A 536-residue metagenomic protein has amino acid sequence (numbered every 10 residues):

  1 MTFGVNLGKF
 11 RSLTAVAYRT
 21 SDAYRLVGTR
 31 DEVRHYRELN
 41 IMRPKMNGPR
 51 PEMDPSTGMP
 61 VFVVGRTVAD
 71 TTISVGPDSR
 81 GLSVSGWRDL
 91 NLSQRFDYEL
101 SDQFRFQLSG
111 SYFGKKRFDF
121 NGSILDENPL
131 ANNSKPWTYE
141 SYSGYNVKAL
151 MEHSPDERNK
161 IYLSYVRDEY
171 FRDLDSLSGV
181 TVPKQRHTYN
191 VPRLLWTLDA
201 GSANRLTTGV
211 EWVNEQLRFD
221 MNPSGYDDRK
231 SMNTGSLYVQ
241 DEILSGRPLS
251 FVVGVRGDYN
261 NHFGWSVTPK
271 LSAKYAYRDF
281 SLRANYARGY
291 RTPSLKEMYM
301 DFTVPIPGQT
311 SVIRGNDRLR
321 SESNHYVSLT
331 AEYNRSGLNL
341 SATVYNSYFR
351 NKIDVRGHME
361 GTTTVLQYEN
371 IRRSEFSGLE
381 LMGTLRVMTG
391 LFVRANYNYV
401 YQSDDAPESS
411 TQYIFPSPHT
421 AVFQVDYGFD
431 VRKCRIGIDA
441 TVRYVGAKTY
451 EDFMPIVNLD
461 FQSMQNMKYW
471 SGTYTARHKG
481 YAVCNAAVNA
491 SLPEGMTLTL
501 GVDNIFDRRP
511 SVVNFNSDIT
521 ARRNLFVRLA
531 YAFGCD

Functional and structural regions predicted by a protein language model:
M1-S21, R30-K116, S143-D156, A200 (+1 more regions): Transmembrane beta-barrel wall of Gram-negative outer-membrane proteins
G4-F10, A15, S85, D97-E99 (+3 more regions): Conserved C-terminal beta-signal and adjacent last beta-strands/turns of outer-membrane beta-barrel proteins
L7-F10, S101-Q103, F113, S154-R158 (+13 more regions): Outer-membrane beta-barrel channels and translocator barrels
L7-K9, Y18-D22, Y112-K116, P155 (+13 more regions): Transmembrane beta-strands of outer-membrane beta-barrel pores
D97-K115, T138-F263, P269-A276, L338-N346 (+1 more regions): Face-selective signature of the C-terminal outer-membrane beta-barrel domain
Y189-W196, K230, S236-Y238, L319-R320 (+3 more regions): Outer membrane beta-barrel strand-and-loop segments of large Gram-negative receptors, especially TonB-dependent
S202, L244-P248, V344-F349, Y368-M454: Gram-negative outer-membrane beta-barrel transporters
Q216, N261-F263, Y275-V327, N346-L366 (+2 more regions): Surface-exposed extracellular loop regions of Gram-negative outer-membrane beta-barrel proteins, predominantly
